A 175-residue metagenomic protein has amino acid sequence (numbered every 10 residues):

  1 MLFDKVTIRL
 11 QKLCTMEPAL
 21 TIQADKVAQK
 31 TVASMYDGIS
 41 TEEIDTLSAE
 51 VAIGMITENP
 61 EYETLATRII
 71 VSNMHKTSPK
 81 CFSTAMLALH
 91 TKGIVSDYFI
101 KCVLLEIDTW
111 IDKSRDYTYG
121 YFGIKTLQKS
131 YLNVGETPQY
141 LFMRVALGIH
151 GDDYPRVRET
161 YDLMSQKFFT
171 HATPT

Functional and structural regions predicted by a protein language model:
M1-T175: Extended catalytic cores of very large enzyme megasubunits
